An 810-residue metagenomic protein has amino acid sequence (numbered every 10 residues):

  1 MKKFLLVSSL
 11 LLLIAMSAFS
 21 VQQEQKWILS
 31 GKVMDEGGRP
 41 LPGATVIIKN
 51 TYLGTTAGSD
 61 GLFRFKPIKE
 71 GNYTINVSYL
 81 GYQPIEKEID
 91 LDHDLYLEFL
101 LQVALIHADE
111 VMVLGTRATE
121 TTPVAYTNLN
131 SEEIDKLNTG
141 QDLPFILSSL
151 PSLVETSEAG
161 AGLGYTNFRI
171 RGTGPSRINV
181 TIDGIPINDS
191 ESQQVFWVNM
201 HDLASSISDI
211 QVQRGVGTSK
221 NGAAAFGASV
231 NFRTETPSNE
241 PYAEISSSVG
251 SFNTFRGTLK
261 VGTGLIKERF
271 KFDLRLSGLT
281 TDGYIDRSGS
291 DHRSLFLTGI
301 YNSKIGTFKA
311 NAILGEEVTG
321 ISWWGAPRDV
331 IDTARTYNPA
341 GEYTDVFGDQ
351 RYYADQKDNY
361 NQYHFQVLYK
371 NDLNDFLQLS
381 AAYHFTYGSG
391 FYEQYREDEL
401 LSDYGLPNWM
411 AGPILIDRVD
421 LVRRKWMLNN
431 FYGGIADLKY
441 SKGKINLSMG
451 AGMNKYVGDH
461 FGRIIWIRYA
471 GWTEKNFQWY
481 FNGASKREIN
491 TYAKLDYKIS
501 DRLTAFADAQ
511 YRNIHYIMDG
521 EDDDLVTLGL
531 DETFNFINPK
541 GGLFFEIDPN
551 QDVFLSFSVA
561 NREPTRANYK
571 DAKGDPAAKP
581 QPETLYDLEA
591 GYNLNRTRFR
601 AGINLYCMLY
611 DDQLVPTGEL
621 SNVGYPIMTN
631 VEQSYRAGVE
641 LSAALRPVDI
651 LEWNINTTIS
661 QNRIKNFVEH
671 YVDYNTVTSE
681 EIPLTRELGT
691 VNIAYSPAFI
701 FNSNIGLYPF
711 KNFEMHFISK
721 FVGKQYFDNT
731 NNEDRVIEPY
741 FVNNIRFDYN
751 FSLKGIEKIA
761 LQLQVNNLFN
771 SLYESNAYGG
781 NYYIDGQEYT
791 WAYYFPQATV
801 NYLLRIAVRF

Functional and structural regions predicted by a protein language model:
M34-R39, A44-K49, N76-Y82, D92-K136 (+3 more regions): Short, acidic, small-residue-rich periplasmic hinge/interaction motif at the N-terminus of Gram-negative outer-membrane
R64-K66, R169, P186-R214, R233 (+1 more regions): Short acidic/polar hinge/loop motifs at secondary-structure boundaries that mediate gating or recognition
E98, H201-E244: A beta-strand signature from Gram-negative outer-membrane beta-barrel systems, especially the internal plug domain
P144-P186, S208: Extracytoplasmic beta-strand/coil segments of soluble accessory domains associated with Gram-negative outer-membrane
Y242, V249-T280, I285-S322, V367-N374 (+1 more regions): Transmembrane beta-barrel wall of Gram-negative outer-membrane proteins
Q378-H384, F544-E546, D552-S558, Q581-A637 (+3 more regions): Membrane-embedded beta-barrel scaffold of Gram-negative outer-membrane proteins
D501, C607-L609, T629-N729: Gram-negative outer-membrane beta-barrel transporters
F721-Y726, Y749-F810: C-terminal beta-signal and adjacent terminal beta-strands/loops of Gram-negative outer-membrane beta-barrel proteins
